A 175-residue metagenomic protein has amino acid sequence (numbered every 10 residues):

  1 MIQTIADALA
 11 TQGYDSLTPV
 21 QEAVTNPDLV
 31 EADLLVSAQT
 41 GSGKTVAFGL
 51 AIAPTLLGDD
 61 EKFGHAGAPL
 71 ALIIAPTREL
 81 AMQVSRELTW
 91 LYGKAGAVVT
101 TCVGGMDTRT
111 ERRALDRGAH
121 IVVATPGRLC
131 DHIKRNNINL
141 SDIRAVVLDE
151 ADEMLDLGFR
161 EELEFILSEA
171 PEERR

Functional and structural regions predicted by a protein language model:
M1-S37, D149: Conserved pre-motif I regulatory segment
T4-D7, Y14, E61-K134, D142-A145: Conserved nucleic-acid-binding Ia/Ib motif block in the N-terminal RecA-like helicase ATPase lobe
T18, N26, A53, A68-L70 (+3 more regions): Hydrophobic alpha-helix-in-membranes signature
E22-L34, T45-H65, M82, R86-L91 (+3 more regions): Walker A/P-loop NTP-binding motif
P27-D28, A114, I138: Conserved alpha-helical segment in the helical subdomain of ABC-type ATPase nucleotide-binding domains
V30-V36, G67-A71, A119-H120, R174-R175: Pre-Walker A (Motif I) flank of P-loop NTPase domains
A38-S42: The conserved Walker
C130-R175: SF2 helicase catalytic motif II
